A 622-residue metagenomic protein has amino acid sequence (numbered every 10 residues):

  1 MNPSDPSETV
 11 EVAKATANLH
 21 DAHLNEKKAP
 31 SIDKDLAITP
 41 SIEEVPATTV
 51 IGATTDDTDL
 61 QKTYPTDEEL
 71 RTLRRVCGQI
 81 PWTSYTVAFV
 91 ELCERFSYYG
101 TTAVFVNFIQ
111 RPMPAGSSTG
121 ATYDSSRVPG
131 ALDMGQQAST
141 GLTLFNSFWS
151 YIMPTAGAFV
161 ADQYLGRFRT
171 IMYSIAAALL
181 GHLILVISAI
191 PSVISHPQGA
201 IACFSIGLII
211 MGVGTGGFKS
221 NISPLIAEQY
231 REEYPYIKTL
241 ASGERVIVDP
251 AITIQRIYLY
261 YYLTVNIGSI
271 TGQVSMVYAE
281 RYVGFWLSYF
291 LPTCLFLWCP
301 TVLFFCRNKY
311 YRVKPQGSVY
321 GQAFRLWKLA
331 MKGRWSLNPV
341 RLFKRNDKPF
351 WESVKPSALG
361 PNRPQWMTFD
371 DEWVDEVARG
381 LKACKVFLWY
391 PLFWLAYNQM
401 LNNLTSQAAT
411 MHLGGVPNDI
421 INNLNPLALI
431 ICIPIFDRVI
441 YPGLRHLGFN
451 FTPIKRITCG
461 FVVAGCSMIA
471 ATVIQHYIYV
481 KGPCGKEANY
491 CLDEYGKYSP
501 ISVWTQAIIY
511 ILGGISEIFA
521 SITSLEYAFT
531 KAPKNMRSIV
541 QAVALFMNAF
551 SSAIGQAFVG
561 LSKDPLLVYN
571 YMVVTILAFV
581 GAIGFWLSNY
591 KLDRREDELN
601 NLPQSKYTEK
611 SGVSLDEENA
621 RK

Functional and structural regions predicted by a protein language model:
M1-E26, D33: PEST-like, low-complexity acidic/proline-rich intrinsically disordered segments, predominantly at protein N-termini
N2-D5, P30-D33, I38-D124, G130-Y236 (+2 more regions): Hydrophobic transmembrane alpha-helices of multi-pass solute transporters/permeases
S242-G243: Flexible coil/linker segments and helix-coil junctions enriched in charged and small residues
